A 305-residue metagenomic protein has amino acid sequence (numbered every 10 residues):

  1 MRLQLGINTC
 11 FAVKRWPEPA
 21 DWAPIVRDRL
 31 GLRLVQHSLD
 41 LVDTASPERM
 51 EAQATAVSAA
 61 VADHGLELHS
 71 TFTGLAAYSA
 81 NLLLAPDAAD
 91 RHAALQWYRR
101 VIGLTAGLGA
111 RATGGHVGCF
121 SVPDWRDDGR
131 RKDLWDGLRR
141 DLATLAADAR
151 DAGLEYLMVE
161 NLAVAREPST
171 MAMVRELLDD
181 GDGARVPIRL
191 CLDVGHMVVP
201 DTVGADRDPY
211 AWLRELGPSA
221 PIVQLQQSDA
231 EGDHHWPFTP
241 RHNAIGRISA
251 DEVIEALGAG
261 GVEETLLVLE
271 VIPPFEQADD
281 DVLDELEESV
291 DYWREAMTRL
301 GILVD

Functional and structural regions predicted by a protein language model:
M1-A110, R185-R189, D284-D305: N-terminal pre-domain/capping segments
M1-G6, W16-A20, P24-G31, G109 (+2 more regions): Histidine-acidic metal/acid-base catalytic patches
N8-A12, S38-V42, T73-A76, G118-F120 (+4 more regions): Active-site beta-loop-alpha junctions enriched in small/polar residues
E18, A45-A56, A85-W97, R126-R140 (+4 more regions): Alpha-helix N-cap and loop-to-helix initiation/capping positions
H37, L68-T73, A110-G118, E155-E160 (+1 more regions): Short beta-strand segments at enzyme active-site cores
D43-T44, Y78-L84, S121-R126, V198-P200 (+2 more regions): A short acidic, helix-capping loop that chelates divalent metal ions and anchors anionic groups
E51-G65, L138-D141, L145-D148, W212-E215 (+1 more regions): Catalytic-core regions built around general acid/base machinery
D63, L83-R189: Active-site acidic/histidine proton-transfer and metal-coordination neighborhood in alpha/beta enzyme cores
